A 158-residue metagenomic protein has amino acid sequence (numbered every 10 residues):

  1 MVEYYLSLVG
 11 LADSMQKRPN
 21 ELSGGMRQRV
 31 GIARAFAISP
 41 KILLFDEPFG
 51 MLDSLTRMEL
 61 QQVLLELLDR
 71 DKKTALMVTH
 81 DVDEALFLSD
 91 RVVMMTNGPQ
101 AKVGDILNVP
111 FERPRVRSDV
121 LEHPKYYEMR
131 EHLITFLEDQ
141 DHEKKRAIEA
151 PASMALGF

Functional and structural regions predicted by a protein language model:
M1-S14, E66: Conserved ABC ATPase "signature" region
K17-N20, I38: Conserved signature/switch motifs of ABC ATPase nucleotide-binding domains
I32: Hydrophobic anchor residue at the start of the ABC signature
L43-D46: Catalytic Walker B motif of ABC-type/P-loop ATPase nucleotide-binding domains
R57-K72: Helical segment within the ABC ATPase nucleotide-binding domain
K72-V78: Conserved H-loop
G98-E128: Conserved beta-strand-loop-alpha-helix hinge in the C-terminal portion of ABC ATPase nucleotide-binding domains
